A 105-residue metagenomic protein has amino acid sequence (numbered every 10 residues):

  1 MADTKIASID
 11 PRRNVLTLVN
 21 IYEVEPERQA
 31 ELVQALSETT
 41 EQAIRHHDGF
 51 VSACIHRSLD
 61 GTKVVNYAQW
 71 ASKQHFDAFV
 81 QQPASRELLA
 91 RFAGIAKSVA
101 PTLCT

Functional and structural regions predicted by a protein language model:
A2-T4, E38-V51, Q69-L103: An amphipathic, aromatic/His-enriched active-site/gating alpha helix that lines ligand/cofactor pockets
T4-P11, C54-I55: Short beta-strand/turn micro-motifs at beta-sheet edges
D10, T39, S58-L59: Generic hydrophobic-segment detector
V15-E23, S52-Q82: Short, well-ordered beta-strand segments in beta-rich or mixed alpha/beta enzyme and ligand-binding folds
L18-N20, Q34, A90-R91, T105: Generic detector of low-complexity/intrinsically disordered segments and short hydrophobic N-terminal stretches
E23-L36: Short, surface-exposed ligand-recognition loops at beta-strand->loop->(often short) alpha-helix junctions that present
H56, C104-T105: Flexible, low-complexity linkers/stalks enriched in Thr/Pro that connect modular domains
